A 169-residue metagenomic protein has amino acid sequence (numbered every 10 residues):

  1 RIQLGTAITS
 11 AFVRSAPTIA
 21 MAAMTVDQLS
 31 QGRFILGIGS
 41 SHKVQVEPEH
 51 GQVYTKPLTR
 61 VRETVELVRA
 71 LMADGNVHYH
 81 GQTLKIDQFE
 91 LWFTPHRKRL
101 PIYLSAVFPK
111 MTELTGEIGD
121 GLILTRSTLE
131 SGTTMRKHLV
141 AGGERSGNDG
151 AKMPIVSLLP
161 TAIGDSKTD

Functional and structural regions predicted by a protein language model:
R1-D169: Active-site-adjacent structural elements that line small-molecule/cofactor binding pockets in enzymes
